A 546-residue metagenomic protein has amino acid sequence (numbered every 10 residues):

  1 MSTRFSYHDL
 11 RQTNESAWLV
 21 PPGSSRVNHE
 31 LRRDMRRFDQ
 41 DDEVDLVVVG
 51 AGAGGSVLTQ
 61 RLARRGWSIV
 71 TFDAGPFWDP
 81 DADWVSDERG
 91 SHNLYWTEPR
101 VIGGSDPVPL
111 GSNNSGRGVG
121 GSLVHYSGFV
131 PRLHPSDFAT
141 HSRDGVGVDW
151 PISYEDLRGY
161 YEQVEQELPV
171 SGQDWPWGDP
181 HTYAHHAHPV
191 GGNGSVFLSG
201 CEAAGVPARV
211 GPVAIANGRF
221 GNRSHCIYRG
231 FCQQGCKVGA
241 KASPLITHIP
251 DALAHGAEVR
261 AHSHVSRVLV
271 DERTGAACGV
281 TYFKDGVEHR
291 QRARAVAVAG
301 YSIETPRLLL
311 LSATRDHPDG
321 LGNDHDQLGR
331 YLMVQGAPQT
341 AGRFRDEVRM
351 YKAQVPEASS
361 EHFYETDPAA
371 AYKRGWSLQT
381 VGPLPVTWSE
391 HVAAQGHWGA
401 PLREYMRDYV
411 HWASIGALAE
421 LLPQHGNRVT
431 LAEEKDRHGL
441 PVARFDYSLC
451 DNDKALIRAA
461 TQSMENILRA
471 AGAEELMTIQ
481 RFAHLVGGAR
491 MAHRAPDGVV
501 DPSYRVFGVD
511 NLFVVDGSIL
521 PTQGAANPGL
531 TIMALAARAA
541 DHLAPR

Functional and structural regions predicted by a protein language model:
M1-L46, R64-R65, P545-R546: Extreme N-terminal leader/targeting segments of oxidoreductases
R4-R26, H141-V265, L485, R490: Conserved redox-cofactor binding core of oxidoreductases
S6-L10, W18-G23, E43, V210-A214 (+7 more regions): A glycine-rich dinucleotide-binding beta-alpha-beta segment and adjacent secondary-structure elements that constitute
L46-T71: N-terminal Rossmann-like FAD-binding beta1-loop-alpha1 element of flavoenzymes
R61-R64, S68, G75-P80, W84 (+8 more regions): Glycine-rich loop(s) and the adjacent beta-strand/alpha-helix scaffold that form part
P76, P99, E258, A295-A417: Mid-to-C-terminal "cap/lid" subdomains and adjacent gly/pro-rich loops that border and regulate access to redox
G90-G178, T366-D367, H425: Redox-cofactor-proximal catalytic regions of oxidoreductases
T522-L543: A conserved FAD-binding loop/helix module that cradles the flavin
